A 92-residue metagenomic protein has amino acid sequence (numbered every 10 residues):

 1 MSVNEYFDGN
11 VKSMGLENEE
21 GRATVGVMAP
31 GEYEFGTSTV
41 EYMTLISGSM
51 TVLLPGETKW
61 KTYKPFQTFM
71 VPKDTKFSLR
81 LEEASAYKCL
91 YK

Functional and structural regions predicted by a protein language model:
M1-E20, V25: A short, N-terminal "cap"/entry segment at the start of jelly-roll beta-barrel domains of the cupin/DSBH fold
F7-D8, K59, C89: Cysteine-centric segments in proteins
E17, L53-P55, R80: A generic structural motif
N18-S38, P65, M70-K73: Conserved short histidine dyad/triad with adjacent acidic residue
S38-V52: Short, conserved beta-strand element in jelly-roll/cupin
P72-K92: Ligand-binding loop in jelly-roll beta-barrel domains
